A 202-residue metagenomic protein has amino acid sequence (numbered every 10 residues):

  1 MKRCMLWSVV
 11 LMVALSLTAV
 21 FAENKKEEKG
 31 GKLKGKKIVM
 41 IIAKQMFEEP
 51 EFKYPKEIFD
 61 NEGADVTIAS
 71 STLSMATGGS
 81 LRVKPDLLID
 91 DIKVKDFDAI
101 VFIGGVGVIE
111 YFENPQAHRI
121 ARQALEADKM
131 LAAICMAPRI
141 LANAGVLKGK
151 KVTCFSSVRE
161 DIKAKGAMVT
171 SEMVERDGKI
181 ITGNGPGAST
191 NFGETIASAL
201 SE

Functional and structural regions predicted by a protein language model:
M1-E23: N-terminal export/membrane-targeting signals
E23-A127, L131, R139-V146, R159-S171 (+1 more regions): Extended, subdomain-level signal for the structured scaffold at the beginning of enzyme domains
C135: Catalytic nucleophile serine of serine hydrolases, specifically the conserved "nucleophile elbow" pentapeptide
K150-T153: Pocket-forming structural segment of enzyme catalytic cores
F155-S157: Short, loop-centered acidic/histidine patches that primarily coordinate divalent metals
